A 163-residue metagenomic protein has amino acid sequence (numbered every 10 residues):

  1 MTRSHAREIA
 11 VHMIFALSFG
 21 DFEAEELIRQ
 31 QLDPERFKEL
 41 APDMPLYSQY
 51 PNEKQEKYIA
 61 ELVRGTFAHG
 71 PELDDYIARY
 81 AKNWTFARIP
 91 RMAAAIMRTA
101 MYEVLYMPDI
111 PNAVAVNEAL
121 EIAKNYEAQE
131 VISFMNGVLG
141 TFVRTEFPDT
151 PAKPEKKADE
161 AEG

Functional and structural regions predicted by a protein language model:
M1-I132, N136-G163: N-terminal interaction/assembly modules
